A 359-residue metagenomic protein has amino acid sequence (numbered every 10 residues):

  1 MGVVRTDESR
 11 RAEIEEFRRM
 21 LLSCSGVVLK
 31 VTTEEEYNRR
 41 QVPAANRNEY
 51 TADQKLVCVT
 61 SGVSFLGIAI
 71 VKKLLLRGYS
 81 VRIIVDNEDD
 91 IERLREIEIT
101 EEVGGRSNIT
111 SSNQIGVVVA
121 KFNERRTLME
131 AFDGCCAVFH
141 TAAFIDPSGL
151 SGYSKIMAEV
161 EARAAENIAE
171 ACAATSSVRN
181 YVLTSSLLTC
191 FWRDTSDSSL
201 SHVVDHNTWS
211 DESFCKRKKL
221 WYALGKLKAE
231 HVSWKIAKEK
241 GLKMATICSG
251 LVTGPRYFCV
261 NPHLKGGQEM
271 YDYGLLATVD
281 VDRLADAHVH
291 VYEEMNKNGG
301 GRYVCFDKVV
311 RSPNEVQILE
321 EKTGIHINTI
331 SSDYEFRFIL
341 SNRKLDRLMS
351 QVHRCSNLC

Functional and structural regions predicted by a protein language model:
M1-R47, Y79, L340-C359: Amphipathic terminal alpha-helices
V4-R11, N46-N48, A287-R343: Mid/C-terminal beta-alpha module of Rossmann-like enzyme folds, strongest in SDR-family dehydrogenases/epimerases
R5-D7, E13-E15, E49-I84: N-terminal Rossmann NAD(P)H-binding glycine-rich loop of SDR-like oxidoreductase domains
T51, E88-E92, I99-R163: NAD(P)H-binding glycine-rich loop region in Rossmannoid oxidoreductase-like domains and their noncatalytic homologs
K72, H140, F144, G149-W221: Conserved Rossmann-fold NAD(P)-dependent oxidoreductase catalytic core, especially the SDR/UDP-sugar
S196, K238-A277: NAD(P)-dependent short-chain dehydrogenase/reductase
Y222-E230: Active-site YXXXK catalytic motif of short-chain dehydrogenase/reductase
K265-M270, G274-R302: Alpha-helical substrate-binding/gating segment
